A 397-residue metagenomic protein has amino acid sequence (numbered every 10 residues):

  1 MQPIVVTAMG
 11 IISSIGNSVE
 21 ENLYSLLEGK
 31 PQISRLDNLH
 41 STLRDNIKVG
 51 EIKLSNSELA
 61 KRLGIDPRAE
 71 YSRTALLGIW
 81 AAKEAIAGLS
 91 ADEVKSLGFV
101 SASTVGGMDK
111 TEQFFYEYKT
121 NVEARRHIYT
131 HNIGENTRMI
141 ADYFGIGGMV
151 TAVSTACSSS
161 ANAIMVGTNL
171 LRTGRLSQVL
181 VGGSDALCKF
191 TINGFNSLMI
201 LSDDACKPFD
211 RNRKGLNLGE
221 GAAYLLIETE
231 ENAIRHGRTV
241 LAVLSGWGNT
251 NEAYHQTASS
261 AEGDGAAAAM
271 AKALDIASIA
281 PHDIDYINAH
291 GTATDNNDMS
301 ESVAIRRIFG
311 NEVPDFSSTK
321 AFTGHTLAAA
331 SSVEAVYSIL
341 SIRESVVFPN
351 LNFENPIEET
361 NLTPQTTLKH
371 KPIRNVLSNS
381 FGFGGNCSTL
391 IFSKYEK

Functional and structural regions predicted by a protein language model:
M1, S34-W80, G106-N121, R125-V166 (+4 more regions): Conserved catalytic cysteine-centered active-site region of acyl-thioester-dependent Claisen-condensing enzymes
M1-I65, E231-L241, V336-L351, S393-K397: ACP-dependent fatty acid/polyketide chain-elongation machinery
P3-T7, L27-L36, D45, L201 (+2 more regions): Condensing-enzyme catalytic core mediating Claisen C-C bond formation in acyl metabolism
A8, L26, A82, F99 (+10 more regions): Conserved small-residue
L59-K61, K83-L97, Y143, N232-T239 (+2 more regions): Phosphate/pyrophosphate-binding loops at sites that engage ATP/ADP/AMP, CoA/4′-phosphopantetheine, polyphosphate
G78-I86, N136, A141-F144, M149-G182 (+4 more regions): Active-site-proximal alpha-helical scaffold in enzymes
S177-S197, S202-R213, W247-A261, A289-D298 (+1 more regions): Acyl-CoA/ACP chain-elongation machinery
L225-T229, S245, D275, R306 (+2 more regions): Short beta-strand-to-turn element immediately C-terminal to the catalytic PLP-Schiff-base lysine in fold type I
